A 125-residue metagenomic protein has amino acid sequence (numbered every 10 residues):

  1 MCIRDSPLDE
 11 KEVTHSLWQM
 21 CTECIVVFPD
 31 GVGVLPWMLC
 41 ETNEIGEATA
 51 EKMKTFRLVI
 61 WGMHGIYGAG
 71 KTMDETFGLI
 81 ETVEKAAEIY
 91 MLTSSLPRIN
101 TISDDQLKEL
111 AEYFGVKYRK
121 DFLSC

Functional and structural regions predicted by a protein language model:
R4-C125: Glycine-rich flexible loops
